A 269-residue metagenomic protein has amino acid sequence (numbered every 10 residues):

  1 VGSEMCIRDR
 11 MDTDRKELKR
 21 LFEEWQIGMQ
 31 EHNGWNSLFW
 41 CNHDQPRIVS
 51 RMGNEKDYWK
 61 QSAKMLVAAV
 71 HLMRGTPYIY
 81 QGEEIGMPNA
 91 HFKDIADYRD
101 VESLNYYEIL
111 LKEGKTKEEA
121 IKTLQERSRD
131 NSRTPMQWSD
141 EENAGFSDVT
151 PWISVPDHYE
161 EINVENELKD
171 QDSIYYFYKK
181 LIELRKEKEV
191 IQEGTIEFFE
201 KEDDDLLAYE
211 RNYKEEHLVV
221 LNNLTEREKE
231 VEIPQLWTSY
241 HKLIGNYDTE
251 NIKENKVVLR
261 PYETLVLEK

Functional and structural regions predicted by a protein language model:
V1-K269: Active-site and adjacent substrate-binding regions of carbohydrate-active enzymes
